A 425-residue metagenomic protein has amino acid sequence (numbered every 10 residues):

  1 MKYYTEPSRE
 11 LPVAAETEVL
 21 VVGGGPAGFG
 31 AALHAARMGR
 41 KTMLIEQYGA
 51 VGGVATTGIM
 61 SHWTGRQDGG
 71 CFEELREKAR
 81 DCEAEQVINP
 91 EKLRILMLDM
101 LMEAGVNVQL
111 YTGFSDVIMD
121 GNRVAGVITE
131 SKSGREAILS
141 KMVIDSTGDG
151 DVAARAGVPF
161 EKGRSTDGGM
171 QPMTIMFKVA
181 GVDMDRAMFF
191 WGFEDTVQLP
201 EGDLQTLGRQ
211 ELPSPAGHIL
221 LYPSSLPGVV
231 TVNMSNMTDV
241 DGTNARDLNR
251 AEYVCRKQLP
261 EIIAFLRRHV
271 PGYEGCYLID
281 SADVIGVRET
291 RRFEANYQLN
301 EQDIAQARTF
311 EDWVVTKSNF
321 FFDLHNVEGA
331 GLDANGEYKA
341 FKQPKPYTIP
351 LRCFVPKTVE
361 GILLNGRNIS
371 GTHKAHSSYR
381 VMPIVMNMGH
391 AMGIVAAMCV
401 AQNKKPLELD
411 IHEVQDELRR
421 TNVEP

Functional and structural regions predicted by a protein language model:
M1, S8, A14-E16, H34 (+4 more regions): Conserved N-terminal/central alpha/beta ligand/cofactor-binding core
E10, V54, E130-S131, R135-A137 (+2 more regions): Flavin (FAD/FMN)-binding glycine-rich loop and adjacent Rossmann-like elements that form
L11-G25: Beta1/beta-strand and adjacent pyrophosphate-binding region of the FAD-binding site in flavoprotein oxidoreductases
G25, Y48-V51, M60-W63, D149-G150 (+1 more regions): Acidic, glycine-rich active-site loops and adjacent beta-strand->loop/helix elements that engage anionic groups
G28: N-terminal Rossmann-fold NAD(P) dinucleotide-binding loop
T112-M142: Aromatic/His-enriched, Gly/Pro-containing loop or helix-boundary segments that lie immediately adjacent to catalytic
